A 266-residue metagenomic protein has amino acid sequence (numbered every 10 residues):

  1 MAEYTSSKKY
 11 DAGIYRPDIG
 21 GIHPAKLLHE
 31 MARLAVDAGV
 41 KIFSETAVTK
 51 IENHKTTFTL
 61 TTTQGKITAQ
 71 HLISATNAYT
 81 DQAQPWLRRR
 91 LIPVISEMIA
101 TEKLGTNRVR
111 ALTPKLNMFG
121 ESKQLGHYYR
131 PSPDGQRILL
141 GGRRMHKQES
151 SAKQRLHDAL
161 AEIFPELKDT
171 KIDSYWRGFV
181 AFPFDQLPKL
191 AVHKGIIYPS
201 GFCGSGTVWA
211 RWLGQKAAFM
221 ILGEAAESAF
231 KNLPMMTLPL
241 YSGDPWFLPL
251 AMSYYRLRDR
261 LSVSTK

Functional and structural regions predicted by a protein language model:
A2, K41-F43, D173-Y175: General small-molecule cofactor/ligand-binding pocket signal
A2-K8: Flexible hinge/switch segments at interdomain interfaces of large molecular machines
K8-Q70: Helical element adjacent to the flavin cofactor pocket in flavoenzyme catalytic cores
G13-P17, G141-R144, I197-P199: Glycine- and acidic
I22, K26, F43-T46, V94 (+5 more regions): Conserved active-site and cofactor/substrate-binding residues in soluble primary-metabolism enzymes
M31, D259-S264: Extended helical scaffolds that flank P-loop GTPase cores
V48, F58, K66-T106, R110-K194: Active-site substrate-recognition segment that forms the wall of the catalytic cavity or substrate channel
H146-L261: C-terminal catalytic lobe of FAD-dependent flavoproteins
